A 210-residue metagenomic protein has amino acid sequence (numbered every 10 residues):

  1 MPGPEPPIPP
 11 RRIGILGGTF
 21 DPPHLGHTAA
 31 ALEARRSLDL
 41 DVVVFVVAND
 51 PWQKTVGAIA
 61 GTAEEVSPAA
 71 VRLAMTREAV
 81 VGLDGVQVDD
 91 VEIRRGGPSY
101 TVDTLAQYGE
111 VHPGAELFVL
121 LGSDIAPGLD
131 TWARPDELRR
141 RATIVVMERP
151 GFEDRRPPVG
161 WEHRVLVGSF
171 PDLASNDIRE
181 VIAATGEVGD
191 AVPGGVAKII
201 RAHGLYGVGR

Functional and structural regions predicted by a protein language model:
M1-R210: Nucleotidyltransferase catalytic core that binds NTPs
